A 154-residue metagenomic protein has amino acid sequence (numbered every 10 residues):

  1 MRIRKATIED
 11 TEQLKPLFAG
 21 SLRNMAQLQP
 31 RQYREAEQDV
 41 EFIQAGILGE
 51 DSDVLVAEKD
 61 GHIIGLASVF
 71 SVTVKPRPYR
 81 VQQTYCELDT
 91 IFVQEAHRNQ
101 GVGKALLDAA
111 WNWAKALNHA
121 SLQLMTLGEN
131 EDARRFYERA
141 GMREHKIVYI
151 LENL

Functional and structural regions predicted by a protein language model:
R2-P16: A short beta-loop-alpha structural element at the N-terminal edge of CoA-dependent acyl/N-acetyltransferase catalytic
L22-I43: Conserved GNAT-fold acetyl-CoA-binding loop/helix
A45-V56, E87: A short helix-loop-beta-strand connector motif used in the catalytic cores of GNAT acetyltransferases and, in some
V56, H62-S71, E87, F92: Conserved beta-strand in the GNAT
Y79-E95, M125, I147-I150: Conserved acetyl-CoA binding element of GNAT-fold acetyltransferases
V93, N99-N112, R139: Conserved acetyl-CoA-binding loop-helix of GNAT-fold acetyltransferases
K104, A116, G128-K146, L151: Conserved active-site alpha-helix within GNAT-family acetyltransferase domains
A114-M125: Conserved GNAT acetyl-CoA-binding A-motif
